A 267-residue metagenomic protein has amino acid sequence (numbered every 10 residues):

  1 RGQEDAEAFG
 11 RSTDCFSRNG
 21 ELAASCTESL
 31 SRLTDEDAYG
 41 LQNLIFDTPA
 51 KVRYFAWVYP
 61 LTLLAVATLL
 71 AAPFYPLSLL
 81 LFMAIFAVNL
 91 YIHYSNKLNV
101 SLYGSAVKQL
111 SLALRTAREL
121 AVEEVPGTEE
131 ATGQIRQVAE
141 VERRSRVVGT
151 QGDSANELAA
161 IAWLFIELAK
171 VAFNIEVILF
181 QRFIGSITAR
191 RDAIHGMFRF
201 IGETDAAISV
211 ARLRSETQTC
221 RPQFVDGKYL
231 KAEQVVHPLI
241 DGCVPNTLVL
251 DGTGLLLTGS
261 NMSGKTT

Functional and structural regions predicted by a protein language model:
R1-S263, T267: Alpha-helical coupling/stalk and coiled-coil linker elements that connect catalytic or binding modules and transmit
